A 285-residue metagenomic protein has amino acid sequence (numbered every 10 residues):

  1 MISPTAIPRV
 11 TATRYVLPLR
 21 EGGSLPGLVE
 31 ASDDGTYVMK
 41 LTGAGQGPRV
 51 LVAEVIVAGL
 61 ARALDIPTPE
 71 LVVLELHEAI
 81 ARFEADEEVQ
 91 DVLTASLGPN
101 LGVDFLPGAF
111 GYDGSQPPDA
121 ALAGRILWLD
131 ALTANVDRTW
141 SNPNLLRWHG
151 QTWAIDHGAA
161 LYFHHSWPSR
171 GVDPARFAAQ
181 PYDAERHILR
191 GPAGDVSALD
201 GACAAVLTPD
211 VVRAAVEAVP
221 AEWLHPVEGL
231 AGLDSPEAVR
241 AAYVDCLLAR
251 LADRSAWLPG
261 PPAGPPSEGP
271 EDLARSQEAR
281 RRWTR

Functional and structural regions predicted by a protein language model:
M1-R285: Phosphate/dinucleotide-binding and metal-coordinating scaffold of catalytic cores in nucleotide-dependent enzymes
